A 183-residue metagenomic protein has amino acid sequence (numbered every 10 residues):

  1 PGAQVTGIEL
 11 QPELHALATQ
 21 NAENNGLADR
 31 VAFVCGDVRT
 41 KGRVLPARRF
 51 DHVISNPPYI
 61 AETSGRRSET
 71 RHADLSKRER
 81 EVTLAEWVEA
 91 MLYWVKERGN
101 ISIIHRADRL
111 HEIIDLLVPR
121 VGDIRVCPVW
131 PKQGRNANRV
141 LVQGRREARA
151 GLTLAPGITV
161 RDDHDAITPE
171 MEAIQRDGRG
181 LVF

Functional and structural regions predicted by a protein language model:
Q4-E9: Conserved SAM-binding motif I beta-strand of class I
Q11-E13: Conserved SAM/SAH-binding beta-strand->alpha-helix loop
A18-T19: Conserved SAM-binding loop
G26-V38: Conserved SAM-binding strand-loop segment of SAM-dependent methyltransferases
T40-V53: A short acidic, Gly/Pro-enriched loop at the edge of an enzyme's catalytic core that lines a small-molecule cofactor
R48, P57-E86, W94: Mobile active-site "lid"/loop adjacent to the S-adenosyl-L-methionine
R80-P131, R135-A137, L141: Conserved Class I SAM-dependent methyltransferase catalytic core
N136-F183: SAM/dcSAM-binding transferase cores
